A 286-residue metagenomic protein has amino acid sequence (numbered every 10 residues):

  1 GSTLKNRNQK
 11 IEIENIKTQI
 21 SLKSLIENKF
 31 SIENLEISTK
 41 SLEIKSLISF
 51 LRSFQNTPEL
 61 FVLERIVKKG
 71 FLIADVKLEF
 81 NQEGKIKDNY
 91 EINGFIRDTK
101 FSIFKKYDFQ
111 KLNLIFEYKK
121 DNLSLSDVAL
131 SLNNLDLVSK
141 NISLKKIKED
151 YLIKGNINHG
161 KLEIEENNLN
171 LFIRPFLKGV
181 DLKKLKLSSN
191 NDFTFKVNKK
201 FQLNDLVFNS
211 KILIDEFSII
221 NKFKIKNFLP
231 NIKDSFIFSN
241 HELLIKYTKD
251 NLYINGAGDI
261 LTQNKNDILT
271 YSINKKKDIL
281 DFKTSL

Functional and structural regions predicted by a protein language model:
G1, I16-L286: Membrane-proximal interfacial segments on either side of biological membranes
N6-E12, S46-I48: Solvent-exposed, non-transmembrane alpha-helical starts
